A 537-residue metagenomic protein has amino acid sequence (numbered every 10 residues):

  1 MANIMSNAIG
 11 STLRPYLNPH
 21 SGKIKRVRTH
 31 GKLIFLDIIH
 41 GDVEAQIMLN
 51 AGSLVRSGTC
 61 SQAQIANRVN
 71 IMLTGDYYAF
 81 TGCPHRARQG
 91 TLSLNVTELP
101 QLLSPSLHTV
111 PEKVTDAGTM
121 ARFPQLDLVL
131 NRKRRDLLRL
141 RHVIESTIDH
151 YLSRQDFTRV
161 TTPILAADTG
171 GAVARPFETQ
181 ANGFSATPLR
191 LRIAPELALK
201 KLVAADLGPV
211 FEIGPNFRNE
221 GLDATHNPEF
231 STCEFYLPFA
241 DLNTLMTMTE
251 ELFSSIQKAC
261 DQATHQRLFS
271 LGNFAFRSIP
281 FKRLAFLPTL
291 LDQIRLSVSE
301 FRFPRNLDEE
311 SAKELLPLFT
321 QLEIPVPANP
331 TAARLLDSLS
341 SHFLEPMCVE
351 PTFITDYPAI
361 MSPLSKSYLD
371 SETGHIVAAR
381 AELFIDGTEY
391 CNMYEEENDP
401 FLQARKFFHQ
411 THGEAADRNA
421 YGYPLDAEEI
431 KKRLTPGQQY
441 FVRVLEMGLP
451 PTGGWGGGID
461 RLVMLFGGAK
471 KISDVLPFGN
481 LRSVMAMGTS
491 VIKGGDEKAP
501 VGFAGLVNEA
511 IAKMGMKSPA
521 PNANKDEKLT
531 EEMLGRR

Functional and structural regions predicted by a protein language model:
M1-R537: Class II aminoacyl-tRNA synthetase catalytic cores and aaRS-like
